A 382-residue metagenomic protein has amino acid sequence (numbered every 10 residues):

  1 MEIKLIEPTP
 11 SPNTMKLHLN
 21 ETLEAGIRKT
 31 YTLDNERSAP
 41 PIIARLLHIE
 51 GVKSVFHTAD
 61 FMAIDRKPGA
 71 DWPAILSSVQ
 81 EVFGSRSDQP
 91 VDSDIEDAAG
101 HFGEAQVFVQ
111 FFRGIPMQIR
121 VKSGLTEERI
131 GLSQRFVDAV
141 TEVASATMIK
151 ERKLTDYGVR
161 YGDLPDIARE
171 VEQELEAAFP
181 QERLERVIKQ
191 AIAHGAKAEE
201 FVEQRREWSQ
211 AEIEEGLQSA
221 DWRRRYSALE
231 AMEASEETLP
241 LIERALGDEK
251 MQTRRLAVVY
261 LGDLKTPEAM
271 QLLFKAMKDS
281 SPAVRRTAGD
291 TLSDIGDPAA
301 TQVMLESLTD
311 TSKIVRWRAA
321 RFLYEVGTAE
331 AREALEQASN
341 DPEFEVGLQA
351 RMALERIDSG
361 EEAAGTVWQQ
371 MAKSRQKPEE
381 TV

Functional and structural regions predicted by a protein language model:
I43-F61, D65: Short acidic amphipathic segments
A70-G84: Charge-rich, low-aromatic oligomerization/scaffolding segments with amphipathic character
A98-G124: Short, low-order "capping/linker" segments at domain edges
P116-R129, F136-L256: Alpha-solenoid helical-repeat scaffolds
A196-E203, R223-S235, R254-T266, K275 (+3 more regions): Structural detector for internal amphipathic alpha-helices that build alpha-solenoid repeat scaffolds
R206-G216, E236-G247, T266-K278, D297-T309 (+2 more regions): Amphipathic alpha-helical scaffolding segments comprising HEAT/armadillo-like alpha-solenoid repeats
A220-D221, E249-K250, S280-S281, T311-S312 (+1 more regions): Short inter-helical turns and helix N-cap capping residues of alpha-solenoid HEAT/ARM repeat scaffolds
E336-V382: Eukaryotic acidic, Ser/Thr-rich intrinsically disordered low-complexity regions
